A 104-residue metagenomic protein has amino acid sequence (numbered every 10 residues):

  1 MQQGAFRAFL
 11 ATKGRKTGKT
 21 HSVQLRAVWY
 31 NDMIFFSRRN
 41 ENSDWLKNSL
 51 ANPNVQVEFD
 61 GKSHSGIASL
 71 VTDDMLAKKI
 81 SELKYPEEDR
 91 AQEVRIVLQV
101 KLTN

Functional and structural regions predicted by a protein language model:
Q2: Solvent-exposed, well-ordered loop and adjacent helix/strand elements within mature globular domains that form
A5-R39: Short beta-strand segments
N40-N104: Short, structured beta-strand-loop surface elements
